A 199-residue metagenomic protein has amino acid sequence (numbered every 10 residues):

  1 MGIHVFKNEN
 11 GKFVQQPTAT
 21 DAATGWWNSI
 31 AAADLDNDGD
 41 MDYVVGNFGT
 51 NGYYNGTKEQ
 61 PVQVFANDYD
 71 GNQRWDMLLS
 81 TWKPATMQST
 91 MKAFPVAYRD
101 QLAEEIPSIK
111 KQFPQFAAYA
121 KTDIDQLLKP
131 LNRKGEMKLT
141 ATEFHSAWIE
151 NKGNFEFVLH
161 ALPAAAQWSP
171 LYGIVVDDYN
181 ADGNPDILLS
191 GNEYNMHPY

Functional and structural regions predicted by a protein language model:
M1-Y199: Acidic, glycine/proline-rich Ca2+-coordinating loop motifs
